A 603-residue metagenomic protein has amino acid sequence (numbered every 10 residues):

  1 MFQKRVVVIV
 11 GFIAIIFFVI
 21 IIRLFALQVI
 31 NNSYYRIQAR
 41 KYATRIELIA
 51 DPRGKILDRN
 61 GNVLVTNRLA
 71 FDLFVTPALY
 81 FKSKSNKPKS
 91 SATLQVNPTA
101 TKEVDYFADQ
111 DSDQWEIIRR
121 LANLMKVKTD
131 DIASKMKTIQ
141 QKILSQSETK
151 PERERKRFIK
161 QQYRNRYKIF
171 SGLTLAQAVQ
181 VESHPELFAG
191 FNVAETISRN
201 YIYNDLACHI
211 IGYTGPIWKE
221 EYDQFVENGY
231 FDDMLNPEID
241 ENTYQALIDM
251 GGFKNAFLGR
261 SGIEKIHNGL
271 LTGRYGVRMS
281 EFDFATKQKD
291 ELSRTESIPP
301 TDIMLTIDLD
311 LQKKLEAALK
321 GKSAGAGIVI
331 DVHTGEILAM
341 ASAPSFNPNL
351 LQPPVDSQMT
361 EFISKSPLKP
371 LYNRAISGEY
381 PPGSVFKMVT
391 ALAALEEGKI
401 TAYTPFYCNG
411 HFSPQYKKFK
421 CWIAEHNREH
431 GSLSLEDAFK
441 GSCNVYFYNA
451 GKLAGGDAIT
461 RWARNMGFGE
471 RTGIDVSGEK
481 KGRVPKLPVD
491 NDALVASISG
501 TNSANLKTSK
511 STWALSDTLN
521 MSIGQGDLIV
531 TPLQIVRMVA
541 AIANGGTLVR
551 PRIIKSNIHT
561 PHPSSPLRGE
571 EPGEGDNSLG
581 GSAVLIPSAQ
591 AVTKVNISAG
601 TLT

Functional and structural regions predicted by a protein language model:
M1-Q288, T295, G321-A326, V332 (+3 more regions): Membrane-proximal periplasmic segments of bacterial cell-envelope enzymes, especially penicillin-binding proteins
D51, D302, A324, L371 (+1 more regions): Short coil/loop residues immediately preceding or within conserved phosphate-binding loops of NTP-utilizing enzyme
V65, F71, Q95, F282-S297 (+3 more regions): Beta-lactam-recognizing serine transpeptidase/beta-lactamase-like catalytic domain environment
F71, W115-R119, N123, S171 (+19 more regions): Solvent-exposed, polar/charged alpha-helical surfaces in well-ordered, non-transmembrane soluble domains, broadly
A285-G325: Conserved, well-ordered alpha-helix/loop/beta-strand core segments that scaffold catalytic motifs
R568-E574: Glycine-biased, low-complexity coil/linker segments
